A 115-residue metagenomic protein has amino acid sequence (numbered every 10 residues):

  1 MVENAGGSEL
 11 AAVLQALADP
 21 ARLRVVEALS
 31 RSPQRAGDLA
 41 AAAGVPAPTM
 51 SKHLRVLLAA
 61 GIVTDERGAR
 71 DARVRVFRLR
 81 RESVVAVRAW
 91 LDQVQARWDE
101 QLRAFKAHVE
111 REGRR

Functional and structural regions predicted by a protein language model:
M1-S8, E27, E82-R115: Amphipathic alpha-helical dimerization/coiled-coil segments that flank or bridge DNA-binding/regulatory modules
V2, S8-T49, V74-V85: N-terminal helix-turn-helix DNA-binding core of bacterial DNA-binding proteins
R35, P46, V63, A107-E110: Charge-dense, helix-prone N-terminal extensions
D38, A59-V74, R78: Beta-hairpin "wing" of winged helix-turn-helix
L54-R55: Short, hydrophobic-biased segments on the C-terminal half of alpha helices that form "recognition helices"
